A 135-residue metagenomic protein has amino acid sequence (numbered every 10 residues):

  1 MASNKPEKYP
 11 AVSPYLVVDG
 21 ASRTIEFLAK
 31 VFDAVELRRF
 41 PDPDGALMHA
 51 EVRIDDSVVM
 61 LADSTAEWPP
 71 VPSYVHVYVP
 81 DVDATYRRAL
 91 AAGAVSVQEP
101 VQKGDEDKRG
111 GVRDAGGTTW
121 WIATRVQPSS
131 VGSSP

Functional and structural regions predicted by a protein language model:
M1-E7, M48, M60-A62, V77 (+1 more regions): Vicinal oxygen chelate
P6-K8, Y15-V58: Core segments of cupin and vicinal oxygen chelate
Y9-S13, P70-Y74: Short, solvent-exposed beta-strand edge segments and adjacent coil->beta transition regions
P14, L28, V52, V75 (+2 more regions): Terminal peptide-recognition signature
R23, D83-A84: Alpha-helical macromolecular-interaction surfaces
D42-G45, E67, K103-G104: A short beta-turn/loop motif at secondary-structure boundaries
D55-V59, A66-E67, V82-D83: Short, charged/polar surface micro-motifs in flexible loops or helix N-caps
